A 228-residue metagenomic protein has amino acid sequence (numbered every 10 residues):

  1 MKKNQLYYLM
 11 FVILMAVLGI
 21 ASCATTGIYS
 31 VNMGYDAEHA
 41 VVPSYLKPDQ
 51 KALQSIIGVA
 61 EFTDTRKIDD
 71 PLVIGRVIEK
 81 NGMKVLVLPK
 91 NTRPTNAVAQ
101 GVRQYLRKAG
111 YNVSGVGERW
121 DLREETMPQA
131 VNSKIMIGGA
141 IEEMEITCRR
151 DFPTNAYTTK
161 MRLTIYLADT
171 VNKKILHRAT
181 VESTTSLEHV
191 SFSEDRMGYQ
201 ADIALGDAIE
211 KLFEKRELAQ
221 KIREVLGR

Functional and structural regions predicted by a protein language model:
K2-M10: Bacterial N-terminal signal peptides that target proteins for export
M10-A21: Bacterial N-terminal signal peptides
C23-Y105, L212, R216-R228: A structural "domain/chain start" motif
A24-H39, E118-K174: Surface-exposed short loop/turn segments
E61-D64, A140-I146, E182-T184: Generic short beta-strand segments
V73, E79-N91, A168-E214: Short secondary-structure boundary motifs at beta->alpha junctions and helix caps
R103-E125: Short beta-strand->alpha-helix linker/helix-N-cap micro-motif that forms a surface specificity/interaction loop
V113-R119, D151, Q220-E224: Surface-exposed patches in mature extracellular/periplasmic domains of secreted proteins
